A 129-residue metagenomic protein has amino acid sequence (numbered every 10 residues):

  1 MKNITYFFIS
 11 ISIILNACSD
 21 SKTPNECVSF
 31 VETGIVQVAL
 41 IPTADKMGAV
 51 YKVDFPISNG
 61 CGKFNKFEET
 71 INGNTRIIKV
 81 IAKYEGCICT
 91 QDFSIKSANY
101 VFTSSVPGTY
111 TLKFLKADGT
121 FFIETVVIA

Functional and structural regions predicted by a protein language model:
K2, S10-Q37: Bacterial Sec-dependent N-terminal signal peptides
C27-A129: First exposed extracellular module after export/assembly in secreted or surface-exposed proteins
